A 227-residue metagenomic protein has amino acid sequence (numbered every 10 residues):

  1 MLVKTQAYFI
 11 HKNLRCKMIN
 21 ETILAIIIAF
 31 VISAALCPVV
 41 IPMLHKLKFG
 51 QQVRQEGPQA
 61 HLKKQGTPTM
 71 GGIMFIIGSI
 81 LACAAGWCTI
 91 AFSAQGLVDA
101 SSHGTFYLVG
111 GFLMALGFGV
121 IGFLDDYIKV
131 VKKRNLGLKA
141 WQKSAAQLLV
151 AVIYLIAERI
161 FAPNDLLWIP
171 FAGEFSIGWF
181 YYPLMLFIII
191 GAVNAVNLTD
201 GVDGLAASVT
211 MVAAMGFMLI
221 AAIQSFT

Functional and structural regions predicted by a protein language model:
M1-K17: Short, Lys/Arg-enriched N-terminal segments with co-localized hydrophobic residues within the first ~10-30 amino acids
I19-Q51, Q55-T227: "…together with the soluble PPM/PP2C metallo-phosphatase catalytic core" -> "…together with the soluble PPM/PP2C
